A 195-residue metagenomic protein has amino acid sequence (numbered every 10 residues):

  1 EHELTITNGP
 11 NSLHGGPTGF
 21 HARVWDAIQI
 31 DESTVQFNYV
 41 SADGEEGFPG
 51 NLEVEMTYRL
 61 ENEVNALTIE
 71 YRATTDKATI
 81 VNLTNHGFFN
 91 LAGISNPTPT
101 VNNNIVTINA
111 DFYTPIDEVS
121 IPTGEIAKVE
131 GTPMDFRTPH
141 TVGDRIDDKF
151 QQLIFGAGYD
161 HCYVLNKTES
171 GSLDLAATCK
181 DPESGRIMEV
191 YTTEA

Functional and structural regions predicted by a protein language model:
E1-A195: An exposed, glycine/acidic-rich loop-and-rim segment of catalytic or binding clefts
